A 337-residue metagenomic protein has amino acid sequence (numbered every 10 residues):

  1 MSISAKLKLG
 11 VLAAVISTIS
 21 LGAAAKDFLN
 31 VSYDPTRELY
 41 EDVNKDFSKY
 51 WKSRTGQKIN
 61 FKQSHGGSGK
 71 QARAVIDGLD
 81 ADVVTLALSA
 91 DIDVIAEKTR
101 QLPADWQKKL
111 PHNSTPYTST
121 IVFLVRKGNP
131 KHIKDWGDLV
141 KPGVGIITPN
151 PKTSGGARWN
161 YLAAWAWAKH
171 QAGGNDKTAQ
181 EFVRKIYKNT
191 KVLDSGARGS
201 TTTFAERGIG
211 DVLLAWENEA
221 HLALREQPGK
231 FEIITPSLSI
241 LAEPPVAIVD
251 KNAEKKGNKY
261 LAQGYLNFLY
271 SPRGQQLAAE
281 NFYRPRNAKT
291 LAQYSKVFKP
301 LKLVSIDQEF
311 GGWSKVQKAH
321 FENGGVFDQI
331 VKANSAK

Functional and structural regions predicted by a protein language model:
M1-V11: Bacterial N-terminal signal peptides that target proteins for export
S17-G22: N-terminal signal peptide c-region/cleavage motif recognized by signal peptidases
A25-T153, K302, I330-V331, S335: N-terminal segment of the mature folded domain
V31-Y33, V125-K127, G145-A172, I186-T190: Short beta-strand->loop
T120-N129, E243-Y260, L277-N281: A bilobed periplasmic-binding-protein/Venus flytrap-type ligand-binding module shared by bacterial periplasmic
G128-K134, T153, A166-G174, N252-Y260: Short helix-loop capping/hinge motifs at secondary-structure junctions, enriched in acidic/polar residues
Q171-S237: Ligand-binding pocket segment of bilobal, Venus flytrap-like solute-binding proteins
A253-K337: Extracellular/periplasmic juxtamembrane helices and adjacent flexible linkers that interface with membrane partners
